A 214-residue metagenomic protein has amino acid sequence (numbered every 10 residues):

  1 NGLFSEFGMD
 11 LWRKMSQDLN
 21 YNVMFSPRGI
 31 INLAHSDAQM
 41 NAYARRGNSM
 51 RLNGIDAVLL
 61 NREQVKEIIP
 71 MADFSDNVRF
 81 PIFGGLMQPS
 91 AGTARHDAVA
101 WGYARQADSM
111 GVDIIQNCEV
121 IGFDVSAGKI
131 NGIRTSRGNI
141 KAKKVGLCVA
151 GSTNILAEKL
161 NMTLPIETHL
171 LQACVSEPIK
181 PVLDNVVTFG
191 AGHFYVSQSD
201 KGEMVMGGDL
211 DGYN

Functional and structural regions predicted by a protein language model:
N1-M71, H193: Dinucleotide-binding Rossmann-like beta1-alpha1 core, especially the glycine-rich loop that anchors the ADP
D10, K14, Y21-F25, G29 (+3 more regions): Active-site substrate-recognition segment that forms the wall of the catalytic cavity or substrate channel
K14, R45, G102, Q106-S109 (+2 more regions): Alpha-helical scaffold segments in soluble metabolic enzymes
I30-A34, G85-M87, A173: Short aromatic/hydrophobic contact patches that present stacked aromatics for nucleic-acid/ligand binding
D37, R62-E63, D97, C118 (+1 more regions): Alpha-helix N-cap/helix-start capping motif
A38, I69-I82, D124-N131: A short, glycine/Asx- and small/polar-enriched loop/turn that sits immediately N-terminal to a beta-strand
L86-K144: Helical element adjacent to the flavin cofactor pocket in flavoenzyme catalytic cores
